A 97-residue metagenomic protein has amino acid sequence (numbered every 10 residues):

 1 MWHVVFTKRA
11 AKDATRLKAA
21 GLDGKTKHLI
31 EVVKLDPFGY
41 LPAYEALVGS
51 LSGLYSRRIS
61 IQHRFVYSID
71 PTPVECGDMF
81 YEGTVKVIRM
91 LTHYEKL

Functional and structural regions predicted by a protein language model:
M1, L54, E82-T84: A generic structural signal for beta-strand entry/edge sites
M1-I30: Arg/Lys-rich, positively charged N-terminal/basic patches that mediate binding to nucleic acids
V4, D23-G24, F38-L41, Y81: Non-catalytic, surface-exposed connector residues within folded enzymatic/regulatory domains
V4, E45, V85-I88: A broad, low-specificity signal marking well-ordered, structured residues that form hydrophobic/aromatic
R9, S52, T92-E95: Residues that form or immediately flank small-molecule/cofactor binding pockets and catalytic motifs
T15-R16, R58-R64, S68-L97: Enriched for short, Lys/Arg-rich terminal
K18-G21, I30-K34, L51, I61 (+1 more regions): Generic secondary-structure microfeatures
E31-R58: A short, surface-exposed loop/turn module that caps and links secondary-structure elements
